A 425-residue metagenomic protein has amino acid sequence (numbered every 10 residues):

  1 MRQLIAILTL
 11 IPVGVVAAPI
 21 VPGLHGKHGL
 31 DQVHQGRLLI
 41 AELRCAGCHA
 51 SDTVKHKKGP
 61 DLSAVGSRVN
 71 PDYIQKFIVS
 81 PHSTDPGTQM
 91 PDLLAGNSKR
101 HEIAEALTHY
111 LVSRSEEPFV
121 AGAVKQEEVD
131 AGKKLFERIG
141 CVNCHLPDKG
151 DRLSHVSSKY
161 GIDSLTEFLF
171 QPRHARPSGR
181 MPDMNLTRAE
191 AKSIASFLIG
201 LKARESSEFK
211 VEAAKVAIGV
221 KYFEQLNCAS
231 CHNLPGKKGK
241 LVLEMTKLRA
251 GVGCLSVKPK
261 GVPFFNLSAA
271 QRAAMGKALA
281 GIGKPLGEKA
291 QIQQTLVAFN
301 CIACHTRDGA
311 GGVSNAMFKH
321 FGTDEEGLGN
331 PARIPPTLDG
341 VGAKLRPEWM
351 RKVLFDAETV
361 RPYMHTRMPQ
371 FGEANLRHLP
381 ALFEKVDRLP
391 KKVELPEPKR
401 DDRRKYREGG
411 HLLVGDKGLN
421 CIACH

Functional and structural regions predicted by a protein language model:
R2-I7, Q271: Sec-dependent signal peptide recognition, specifically the positively charged N-region followed immediately by
I5-V15: Bacterial N-terminal signal peptides
A17-I40, V112-F136, G200-E224, K238-G239 (+3 more regions): Electrostatic cytochrome c docking/interface patches
P19-D31, D52-E116, K149-S206, K238-L286 (+1 more regions): Extracytoplasmic electron-transfer domains, predominantly the class I c-type cytochrome c fold
G36, E42-D52, I74, M90 (+18 more regions): The canonical Cys-X-X-Cys-His
R44-C48, G322-T323, V393-L395: Short hydrophobic/aromatic-rich motifs at helix boundaries and adjacent loops
